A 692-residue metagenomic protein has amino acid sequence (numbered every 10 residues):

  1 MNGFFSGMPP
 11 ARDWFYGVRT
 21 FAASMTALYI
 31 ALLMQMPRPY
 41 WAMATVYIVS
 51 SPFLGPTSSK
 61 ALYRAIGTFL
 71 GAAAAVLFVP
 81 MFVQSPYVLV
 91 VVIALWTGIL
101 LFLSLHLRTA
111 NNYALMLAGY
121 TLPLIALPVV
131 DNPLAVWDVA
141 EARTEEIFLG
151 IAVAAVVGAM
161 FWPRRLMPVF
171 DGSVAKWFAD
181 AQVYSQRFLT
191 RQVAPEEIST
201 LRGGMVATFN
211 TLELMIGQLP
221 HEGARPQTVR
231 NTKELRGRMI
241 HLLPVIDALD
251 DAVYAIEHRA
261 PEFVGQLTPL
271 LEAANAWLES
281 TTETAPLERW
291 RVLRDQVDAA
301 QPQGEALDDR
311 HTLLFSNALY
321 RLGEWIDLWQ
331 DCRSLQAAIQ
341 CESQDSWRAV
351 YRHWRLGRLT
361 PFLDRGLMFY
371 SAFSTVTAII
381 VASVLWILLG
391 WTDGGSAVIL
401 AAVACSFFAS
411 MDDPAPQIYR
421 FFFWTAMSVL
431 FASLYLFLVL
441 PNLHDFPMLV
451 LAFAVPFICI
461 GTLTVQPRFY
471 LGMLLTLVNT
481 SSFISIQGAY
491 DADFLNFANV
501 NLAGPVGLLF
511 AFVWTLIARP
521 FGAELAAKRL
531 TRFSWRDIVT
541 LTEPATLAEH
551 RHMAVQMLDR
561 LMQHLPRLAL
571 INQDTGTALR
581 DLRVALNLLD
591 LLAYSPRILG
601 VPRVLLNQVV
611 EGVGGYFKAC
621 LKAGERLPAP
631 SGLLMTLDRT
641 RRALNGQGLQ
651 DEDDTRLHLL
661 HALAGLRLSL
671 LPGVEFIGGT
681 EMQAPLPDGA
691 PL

Functional and structural regions predicted by a protein language model:
M1-T228, S334, A338-D345, A349-R580 (+2 more regions): A transmembrane helix-and-boundary motif of multi-pass membrane transporters/channels
W177-A181, S185-F188, L235-H353, D590-L692: Soluble C-terminal extramembrane regulatory/interaction domains of multi-pass membrane proteins
M215-V229, A255, S280-L287, I571-N572 (+1 more regions): Short, solvent-exposed, charged loop/turn and helix-capping segments that join or cap alpha-helices on peripheral
R519, A523, A545-L633: Extended, charge-rich low-complexity regions and/or helical-solenoid scaffolds
